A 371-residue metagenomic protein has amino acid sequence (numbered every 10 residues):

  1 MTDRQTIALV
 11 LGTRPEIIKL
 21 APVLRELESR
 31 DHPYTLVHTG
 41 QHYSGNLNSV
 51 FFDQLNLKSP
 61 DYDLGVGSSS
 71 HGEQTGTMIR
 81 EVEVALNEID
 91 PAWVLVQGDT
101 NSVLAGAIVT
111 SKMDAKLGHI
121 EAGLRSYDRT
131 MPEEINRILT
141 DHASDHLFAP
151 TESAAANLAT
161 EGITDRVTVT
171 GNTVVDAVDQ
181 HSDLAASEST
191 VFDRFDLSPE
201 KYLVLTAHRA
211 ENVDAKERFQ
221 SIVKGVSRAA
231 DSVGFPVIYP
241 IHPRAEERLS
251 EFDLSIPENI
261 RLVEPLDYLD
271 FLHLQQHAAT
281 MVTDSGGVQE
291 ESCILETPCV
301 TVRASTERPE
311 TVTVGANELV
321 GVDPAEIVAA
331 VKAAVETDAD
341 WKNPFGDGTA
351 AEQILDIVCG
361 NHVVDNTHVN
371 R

Functional and structural regions predicted by a protein language model:
M1-F235, A245-R371: Nucleotide-activated sugar donor-binding and catalytic core shared by glycosyltransferases and related lipid-linked
Y239: Conserved proline-anchored active-site loop of SAM-dependent methyltransferases that bridges a beta-strand
